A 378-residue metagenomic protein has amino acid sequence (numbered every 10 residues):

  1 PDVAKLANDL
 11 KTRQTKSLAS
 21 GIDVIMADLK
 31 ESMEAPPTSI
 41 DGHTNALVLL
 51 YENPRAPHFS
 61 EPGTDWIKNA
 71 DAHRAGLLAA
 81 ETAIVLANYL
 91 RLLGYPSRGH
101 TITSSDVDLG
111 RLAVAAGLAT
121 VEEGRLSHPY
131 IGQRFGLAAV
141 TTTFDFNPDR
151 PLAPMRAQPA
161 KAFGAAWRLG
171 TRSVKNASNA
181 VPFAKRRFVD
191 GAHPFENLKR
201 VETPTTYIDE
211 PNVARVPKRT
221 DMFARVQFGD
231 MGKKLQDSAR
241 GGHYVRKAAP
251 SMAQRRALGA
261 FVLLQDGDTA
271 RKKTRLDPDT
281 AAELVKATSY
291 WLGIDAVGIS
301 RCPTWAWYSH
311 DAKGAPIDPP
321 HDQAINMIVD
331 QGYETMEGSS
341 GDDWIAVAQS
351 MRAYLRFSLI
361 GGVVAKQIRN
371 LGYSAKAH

Functional and structural regions predicted by a protein language model:
P1-S20, V24, I40-A46, A153-R301 (+1 more regions): Iron-sulfur (Fe-S) cluster-binding modules
D2-K161, K286, L292-H378: Catalytic cores of enzyme domains
